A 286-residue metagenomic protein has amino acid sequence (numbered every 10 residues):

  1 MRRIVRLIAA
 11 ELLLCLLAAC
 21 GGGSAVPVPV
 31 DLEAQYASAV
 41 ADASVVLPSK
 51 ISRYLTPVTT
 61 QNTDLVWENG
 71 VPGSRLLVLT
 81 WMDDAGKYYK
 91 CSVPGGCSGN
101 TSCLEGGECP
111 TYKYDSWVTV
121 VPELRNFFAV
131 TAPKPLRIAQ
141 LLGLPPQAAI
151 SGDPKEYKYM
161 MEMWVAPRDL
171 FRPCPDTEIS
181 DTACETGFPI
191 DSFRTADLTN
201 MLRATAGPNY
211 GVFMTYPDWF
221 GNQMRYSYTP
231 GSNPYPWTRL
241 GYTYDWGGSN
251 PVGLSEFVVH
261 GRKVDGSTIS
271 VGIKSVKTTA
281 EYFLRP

Functional and structural regions predicted by a protein language model:
M1-A9: Bacterial N-terminal signal peptides that target proteins for export
I4, W81-M82, W164-A166: Structured loops at beta-to-helix junctions and adjacent beta-edge loops in soluble globular domains
L16-A19: C-terminal motif of bacterial Sec signal peptides marking the signal peptidase cleavage site
A25-W117: ADP-ribose/NAD+-binding catalytic cleft of ART/PARP-like enzymes
I51, V93, S98-G99, P135-A149: N-terminal post-signal-peptidase region of extra-cytosolic proteins
D84-G86, L124-R125, R168-F171: Solvent-exposed loop/turn segments at secondary-structure junctions within structured extracellular/periplasmic domains
V121-L142: Short active-site loop/helix that positions an aromatic residue
Q147-P286: Conserved NAD+-utilizing ADP-ribose enzyme module
